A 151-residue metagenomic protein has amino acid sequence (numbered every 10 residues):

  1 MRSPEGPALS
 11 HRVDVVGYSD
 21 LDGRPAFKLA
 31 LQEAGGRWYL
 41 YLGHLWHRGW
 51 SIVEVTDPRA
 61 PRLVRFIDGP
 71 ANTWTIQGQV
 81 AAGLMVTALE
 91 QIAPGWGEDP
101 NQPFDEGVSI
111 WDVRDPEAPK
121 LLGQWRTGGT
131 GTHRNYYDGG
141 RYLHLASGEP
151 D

Functional and structural regions predicted by a protein language model:
M1-D151: Feature marking well-ordered beta-strand scaffolds used for ligand recognition
